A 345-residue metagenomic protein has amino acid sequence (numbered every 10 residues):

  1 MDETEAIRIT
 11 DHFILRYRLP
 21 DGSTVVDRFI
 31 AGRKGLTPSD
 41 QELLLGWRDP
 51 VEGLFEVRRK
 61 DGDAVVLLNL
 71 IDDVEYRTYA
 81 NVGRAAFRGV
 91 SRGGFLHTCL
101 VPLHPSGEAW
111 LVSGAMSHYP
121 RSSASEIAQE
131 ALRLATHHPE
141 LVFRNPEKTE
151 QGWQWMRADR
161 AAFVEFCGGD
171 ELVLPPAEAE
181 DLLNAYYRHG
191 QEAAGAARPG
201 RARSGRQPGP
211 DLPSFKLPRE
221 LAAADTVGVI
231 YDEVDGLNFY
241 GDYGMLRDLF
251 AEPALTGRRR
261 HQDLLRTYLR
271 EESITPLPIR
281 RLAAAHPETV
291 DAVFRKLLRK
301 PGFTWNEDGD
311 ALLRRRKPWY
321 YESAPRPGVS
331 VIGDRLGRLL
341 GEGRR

Functional and structural regions predicted by a protein language model:
M1-P38: A structured, charge-rich N-terminal accessory region that forms the first stable segment of a protein and links
T37-G46: Short, charged beta-strand/loop "edge" motif centered at a coil->beta-strand transition that forms conserved
L45-G62: Structural detector for short beta-strands of small beta-barrel domains
D63-L67: Short aromatic-glycine-enriched beta-strand elements
V74-V82: A short macromolecule-binding patch
N81-C99: Short nucleic-acid-contacting surface segments enriched for D/E, G, S/T with interspersed K/R
F95-H97, P102-L277: Mixed-charge (acidic/basic) macromolecular-recognition segments
R247-R345: Extended, charge-rich intrinsically disordered regulatory tails
